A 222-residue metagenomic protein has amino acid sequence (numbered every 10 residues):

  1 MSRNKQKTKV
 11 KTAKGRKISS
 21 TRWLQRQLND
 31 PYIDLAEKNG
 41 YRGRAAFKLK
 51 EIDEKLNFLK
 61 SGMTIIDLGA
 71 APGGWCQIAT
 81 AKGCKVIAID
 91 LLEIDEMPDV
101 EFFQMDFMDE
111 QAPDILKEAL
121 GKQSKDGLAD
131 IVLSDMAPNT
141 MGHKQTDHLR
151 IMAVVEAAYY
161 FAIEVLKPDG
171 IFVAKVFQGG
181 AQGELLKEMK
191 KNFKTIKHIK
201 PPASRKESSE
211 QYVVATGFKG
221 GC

Functional and structural regions predicted by a protein language model:
S2-S61: Class I SAM-dependent methyltransferase Rossmann-like catalytic core, especially the SAM/SAH-binding loop
K60, G83, L166-K167: Helix-to-beta-strand junctions that scaffold the AdoMet/dcAdoMet cofactor pocket in Class I SAM-dependent enzymes
S61-A71: Conserved class I S-adenosyl-L-methionine
P72-G83: Conserved SAM-binding loop of SAM-dependent methyltransferases across substrates and taxa, primarily the Class I
I89-M141: S-adenosyl-L-methionine
M152-P168: A short glycine-rich, Lys/Arg-flanked "PGG" loop and its adjoining helix->strand segment in the class I
D169-V176: Conserved beta-strand signature within the Rossmann-like core of class I S-adenosyl-L-methionine
Q178-C222: Class I S-adenosyl-L-methionine
